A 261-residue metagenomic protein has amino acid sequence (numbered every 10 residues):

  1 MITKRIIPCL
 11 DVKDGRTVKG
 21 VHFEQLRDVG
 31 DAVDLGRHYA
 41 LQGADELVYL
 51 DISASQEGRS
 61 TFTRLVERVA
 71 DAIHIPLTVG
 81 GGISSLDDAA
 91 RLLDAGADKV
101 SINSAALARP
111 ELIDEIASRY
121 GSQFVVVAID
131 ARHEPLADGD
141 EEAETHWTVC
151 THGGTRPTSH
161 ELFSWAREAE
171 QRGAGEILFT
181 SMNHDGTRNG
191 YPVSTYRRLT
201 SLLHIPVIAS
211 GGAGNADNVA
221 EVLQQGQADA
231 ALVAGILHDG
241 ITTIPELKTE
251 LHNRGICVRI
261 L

Functional and structural regions predicted by a protein language model:
R5-C9, E46, H74-T78, K99-S101 (+5 more regions): Structural preference for beta-strand elements that scaffold enzyme active sites
D11, Y39, L47, V79 (+6 more regions): Conserved, mostly hydrophobic/aromatic
V12-D14, V18-K19, F23, D98-F179 (+1 more regions): Conserved anion-binding
E46-R64, S104, L178-G190: Glycine-rich, proline-tolerant flexible connector loops at the mouths of alpha/beta enzymes
S53, F62-Y120: Glycine/small-residue-rich loop that forms an oxyanion/phosphate-binding "nest" at active or ligand-binding sites
S60-E67, P110, S159-F163, N189-R198: Charged helix-capping and loop-helix junction motifs
I73, L77-T78, I83-G96, S194-A231: Catalytic cores of alpha/beta
R91-L112, S181-G186, G212-P245: Glycine-rich phosphate-binding active-site loops on the catalytic face of alpha/beta enzymes
